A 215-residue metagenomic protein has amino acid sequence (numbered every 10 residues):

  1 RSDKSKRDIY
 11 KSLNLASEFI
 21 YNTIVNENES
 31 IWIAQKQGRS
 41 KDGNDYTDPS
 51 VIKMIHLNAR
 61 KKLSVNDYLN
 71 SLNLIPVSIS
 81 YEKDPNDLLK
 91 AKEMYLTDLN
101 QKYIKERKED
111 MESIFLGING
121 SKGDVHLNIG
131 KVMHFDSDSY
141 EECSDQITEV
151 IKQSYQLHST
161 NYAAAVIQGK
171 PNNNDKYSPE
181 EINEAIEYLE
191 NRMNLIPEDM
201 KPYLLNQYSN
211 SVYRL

Functional and structural regions predicted by a protein language model:
K4-I31, Q37-L215: Membrane-interfacial terminal anchoring regions of lipid-handling membrane enzymes
